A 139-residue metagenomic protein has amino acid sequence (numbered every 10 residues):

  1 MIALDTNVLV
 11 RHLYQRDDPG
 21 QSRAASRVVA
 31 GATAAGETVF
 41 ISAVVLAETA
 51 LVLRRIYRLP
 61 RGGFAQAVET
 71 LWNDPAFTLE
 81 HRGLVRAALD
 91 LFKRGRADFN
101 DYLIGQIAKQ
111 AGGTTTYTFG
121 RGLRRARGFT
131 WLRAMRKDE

Functional and structural regions predicted by a protein language model:
M1-I41, I56-G62, A134-E139: Short, well-structured N-terminal submotif of metal-dependent ribonuclease cores
F40-A43, T118: Short beta-strand segments at enzyme active-site cores
R58-W72, A76: Glycine/small-residue-rich phosphate/adenosyl-binding loop
A76-T116: Active-site neighborhoods of divalent-metal-dependent phosphate/nucleic-acid chemistry enzymes
G105-E139: Acidic, PIN/NYN-like endoribonuclease modules and their adjacent C-terminal/linker elements
